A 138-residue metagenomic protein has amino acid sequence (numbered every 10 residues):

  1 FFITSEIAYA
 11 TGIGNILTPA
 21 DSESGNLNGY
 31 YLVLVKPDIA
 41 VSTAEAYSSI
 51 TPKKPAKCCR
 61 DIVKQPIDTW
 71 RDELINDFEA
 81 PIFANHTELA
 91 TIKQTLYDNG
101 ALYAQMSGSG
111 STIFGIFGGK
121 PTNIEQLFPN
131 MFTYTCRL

Functional and structural regions predicted by a protein language model:
F2-Y103, G118-L138: Conserved, helical-rich catalytic subdomain that frames metal- and/or nucleotide-binding sites in enzyme alpha/beta
M106-S111: Glycine-rich beta-strand-to-loop/alpha-helix junction loops that act as flexible
I113-I116: Short active-site-adjacent structural elements
